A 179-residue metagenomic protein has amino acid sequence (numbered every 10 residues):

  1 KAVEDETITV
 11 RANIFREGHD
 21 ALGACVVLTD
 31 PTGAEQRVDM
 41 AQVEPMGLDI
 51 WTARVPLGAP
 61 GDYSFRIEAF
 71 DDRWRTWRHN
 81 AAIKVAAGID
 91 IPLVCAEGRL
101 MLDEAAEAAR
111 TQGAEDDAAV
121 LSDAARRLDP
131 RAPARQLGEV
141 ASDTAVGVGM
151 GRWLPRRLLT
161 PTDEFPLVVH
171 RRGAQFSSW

Functional and structural regions predicted by a protein language model:
V3-W179: N-terminal structural segment of carbohydrate-active enzymes
